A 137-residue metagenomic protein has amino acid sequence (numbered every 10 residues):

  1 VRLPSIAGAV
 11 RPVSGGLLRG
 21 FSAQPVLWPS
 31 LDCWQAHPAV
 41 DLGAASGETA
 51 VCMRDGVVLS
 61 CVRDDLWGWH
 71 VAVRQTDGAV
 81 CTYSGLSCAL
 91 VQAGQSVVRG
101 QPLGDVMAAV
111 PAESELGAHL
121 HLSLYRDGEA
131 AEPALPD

Functional and structural regions predicted by a protein language model:
V1-W67, R99: Surface-exposed, glycine-biased beta-strand/turn segments
D32, T76-G78, G128: Glycine-centered tight beta-turn/hairpin loop motif at sheet-sheet or coil-to-beta transitions
P38, S46-T49, S87, A93 (+1 more regions): Short, conserved secondary-structure segments in the cores of folded domains
A39-D41, H70, H119-H121: Structural detector of coil-to-beta-strand junctions
D41, A72, T82-G85, D105 (+1 more regions): Conserved beta-strand positions that form and line the central face of beta-propeller blades
G43, R74-T76, Y125: A generic structural motif
C52-L90: Zn2+-dependent peptidoglycan hydrolase active-site motif and core
Q95-D137: Conserved, short, structured surface segments that act as functional micro-motifs
